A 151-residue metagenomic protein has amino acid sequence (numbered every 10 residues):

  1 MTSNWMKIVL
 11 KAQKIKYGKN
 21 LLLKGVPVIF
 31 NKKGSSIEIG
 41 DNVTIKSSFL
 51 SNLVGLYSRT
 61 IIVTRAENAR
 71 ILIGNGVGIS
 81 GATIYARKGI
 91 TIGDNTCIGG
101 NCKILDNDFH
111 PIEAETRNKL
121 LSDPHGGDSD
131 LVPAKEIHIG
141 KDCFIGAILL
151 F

Functional and structural regions predicted by a protein language model:
M1-L105, P111-I112, S122-D123, V132-D142 (+1 more regions): Domain-scale signature associated with acetyltransferase and cell-envelope carbohydrate enzymes
R117-D128: Short glycine/proline- and charge-enriched loop/turn segments that cap or connect secondary-structure elements
